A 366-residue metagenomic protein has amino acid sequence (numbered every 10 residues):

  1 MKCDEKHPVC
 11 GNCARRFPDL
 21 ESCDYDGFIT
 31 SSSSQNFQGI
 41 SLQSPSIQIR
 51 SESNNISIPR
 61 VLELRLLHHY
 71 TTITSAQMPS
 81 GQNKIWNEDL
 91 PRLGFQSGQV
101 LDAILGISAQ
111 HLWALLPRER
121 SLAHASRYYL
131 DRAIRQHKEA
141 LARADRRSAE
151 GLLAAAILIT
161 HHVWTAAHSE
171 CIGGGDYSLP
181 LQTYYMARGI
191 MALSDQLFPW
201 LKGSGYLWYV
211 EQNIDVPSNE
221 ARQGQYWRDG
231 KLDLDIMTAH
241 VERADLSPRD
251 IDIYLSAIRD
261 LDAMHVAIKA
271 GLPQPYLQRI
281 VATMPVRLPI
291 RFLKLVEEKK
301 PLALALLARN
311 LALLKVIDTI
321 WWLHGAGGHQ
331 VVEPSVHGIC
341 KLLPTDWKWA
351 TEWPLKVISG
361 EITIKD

Functional and structural regions predicted by a protein language model:
M1-I58: N-terminal zinc-finger DNA-binding module, primarily the fungal Zn(2)-Cys(6)
A14-D19, V61-S75, L93-L115, Y128-R132 (+3 more regions): Amphipathic alpha-helical regulatory regions
P45-Q82, W86, L90: Acidic, Ser/Thr/Pro-rich regulatory low-complexity segments at or just upstream of the first helical elements of major
Q82-L101, R120-H124, S148, D176-Y185 (+2 more regions): Extended, leucine-rich alpha-helical cores of fungal transcription factors
K84-W86, L130-L141, V281-V296: Short amphipathic alpha-helical segments and their helix-coil junctions
L116-A123, A142-R146, C171-G174: Short, surface-exposed loop/turn segments at secondary-structure junctions
A123-K138, H161-G203: Structured all-alpha helical bundle cores of eukaryotic regulatory proteins
L179-F198, G205, Y209-D366: C-terminal effector modules of eukaryotic transcription factors
